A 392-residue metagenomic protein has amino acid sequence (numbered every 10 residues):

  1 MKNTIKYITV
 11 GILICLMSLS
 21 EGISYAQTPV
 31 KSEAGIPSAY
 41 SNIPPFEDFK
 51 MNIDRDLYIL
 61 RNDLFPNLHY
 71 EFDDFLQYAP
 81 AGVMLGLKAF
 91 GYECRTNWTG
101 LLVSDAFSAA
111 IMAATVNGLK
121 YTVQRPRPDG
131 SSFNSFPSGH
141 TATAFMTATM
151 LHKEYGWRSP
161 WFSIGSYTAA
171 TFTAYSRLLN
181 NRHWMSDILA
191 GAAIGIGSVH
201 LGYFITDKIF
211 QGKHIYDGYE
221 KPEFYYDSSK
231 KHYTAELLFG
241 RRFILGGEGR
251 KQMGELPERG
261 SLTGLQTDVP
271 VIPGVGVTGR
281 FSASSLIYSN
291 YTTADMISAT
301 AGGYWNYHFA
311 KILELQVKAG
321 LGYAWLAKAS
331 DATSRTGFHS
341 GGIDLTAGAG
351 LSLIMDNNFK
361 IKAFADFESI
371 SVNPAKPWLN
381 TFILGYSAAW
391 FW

Functional and structural regions predicted by a protein language model:
Q27-H69, G218-Q266, F391: Short glycine/proline- and aromatic-enriched beta-strand/turn motifs that initiate or cap beta-hairpins
Q27-S135, T141-L179, R280: Hydrophobic alpha-helical bundle signature of multipass membrane enzymes
K120-F133, Q266-R335, I343-L345, L353-F359: Gram-negative (and chloroplast) outer-membrane scaffold detector with strong preference for beta-barrel transmembrane
T143, K231, E255-T263, T293-A299 (+3 more regions): Residues that define the transmembrane beta-barrel architecture of outer-membrane proteins
R158-W161, D227-L237, S261, P273-V277 (+4 more regions): Outer-envelope beta-barrel architecture signal
H200, S228, T267-P273, W305-Y307 (+3 more regions): Residue-level signature of outer-membrane beta-barrel architecture
I205, I209, Y233-R241, N380-W392: Outer-membrane beta-barrel "beta-signal"
A235-R241, G279-A283, V317-Y323, L351 (+2 more regions): Transmembrane beta-barrel strands of outer-membrane/channel proteins
